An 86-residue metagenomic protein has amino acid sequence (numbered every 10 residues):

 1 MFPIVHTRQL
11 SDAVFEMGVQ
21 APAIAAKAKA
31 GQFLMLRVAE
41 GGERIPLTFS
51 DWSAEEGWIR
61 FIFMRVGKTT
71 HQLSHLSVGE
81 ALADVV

Functional and structural regions predicted by a protein language model:
M1-E80: Ferredoxin-reductase
R37, V85-V86: Residue-level recognition of conserved beta-strand edge/terminus positions
